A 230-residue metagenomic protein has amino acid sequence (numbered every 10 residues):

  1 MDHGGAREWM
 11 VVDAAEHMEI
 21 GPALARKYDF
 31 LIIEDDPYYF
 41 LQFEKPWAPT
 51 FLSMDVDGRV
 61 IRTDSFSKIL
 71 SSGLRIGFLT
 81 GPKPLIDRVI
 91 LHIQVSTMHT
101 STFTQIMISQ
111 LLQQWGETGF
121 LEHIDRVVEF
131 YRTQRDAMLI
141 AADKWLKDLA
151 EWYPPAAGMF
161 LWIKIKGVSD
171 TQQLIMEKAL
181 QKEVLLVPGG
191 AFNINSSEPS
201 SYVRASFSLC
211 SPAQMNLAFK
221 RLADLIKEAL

Functional and structural regions predicted by a protein language model:
M1-L230: PLP-dependent class I/II
